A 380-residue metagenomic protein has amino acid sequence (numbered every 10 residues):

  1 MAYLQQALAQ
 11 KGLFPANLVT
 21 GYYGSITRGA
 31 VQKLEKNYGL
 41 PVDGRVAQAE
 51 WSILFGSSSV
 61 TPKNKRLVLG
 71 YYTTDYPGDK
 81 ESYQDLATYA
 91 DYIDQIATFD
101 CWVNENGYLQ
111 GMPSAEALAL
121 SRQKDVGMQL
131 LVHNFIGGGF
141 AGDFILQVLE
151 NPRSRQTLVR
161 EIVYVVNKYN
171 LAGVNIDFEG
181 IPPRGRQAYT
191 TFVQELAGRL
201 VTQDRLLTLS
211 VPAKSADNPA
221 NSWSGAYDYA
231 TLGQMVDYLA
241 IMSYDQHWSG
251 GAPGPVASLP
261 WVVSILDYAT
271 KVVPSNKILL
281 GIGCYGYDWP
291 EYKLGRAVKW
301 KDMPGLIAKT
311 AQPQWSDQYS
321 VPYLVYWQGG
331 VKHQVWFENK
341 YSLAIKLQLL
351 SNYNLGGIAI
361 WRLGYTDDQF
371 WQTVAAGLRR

Functional and structural regions predicted by a protein language model:
M1, Q6-I53: Short acidic, glycine/serine/threonine-rich helix-capping segments at coil-helix boundaries
S57-E161: Glycan-recognition patch characteristic of GH18 chitinases/ENGases and related GlcNAc/peptidoglycan-binding proteins
T73, E105-M112, R186-T310: Substrate-binding surface in catalytic domains of secreted glycosidases
D75-A90, P152-K168, N221-A230, E338-S351: Short, acidic/polar
I96, I176, L239, L280 (+2 more regions): Conserved, mostly hydrophobic/aromatic
D100, V159-A188, Y238-A252: Active-site groove signature of glycoside hydrolases
G137-F140, C284-K346, L378-R380: Glycan-binding loop/region signatures in secreted carbohydrate-active enzymes
K346-R380: Acidic/aromatic/glycine-rich contiguous surface patches that form carbohydrate-binding/processing clefts and analogous
